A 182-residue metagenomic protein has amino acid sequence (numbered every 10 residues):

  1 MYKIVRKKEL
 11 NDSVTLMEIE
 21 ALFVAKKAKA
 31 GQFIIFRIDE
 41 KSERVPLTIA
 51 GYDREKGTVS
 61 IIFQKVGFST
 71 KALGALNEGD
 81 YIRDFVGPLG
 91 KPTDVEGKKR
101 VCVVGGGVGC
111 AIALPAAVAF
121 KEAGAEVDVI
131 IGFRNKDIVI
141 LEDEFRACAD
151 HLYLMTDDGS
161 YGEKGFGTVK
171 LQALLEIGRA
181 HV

Functional and structural regions predicted by a protein language model:
M1-E78: Ferredoxin-reductase
F68-R179: FNR/FR-type flavoprotein reductase catalytic core
